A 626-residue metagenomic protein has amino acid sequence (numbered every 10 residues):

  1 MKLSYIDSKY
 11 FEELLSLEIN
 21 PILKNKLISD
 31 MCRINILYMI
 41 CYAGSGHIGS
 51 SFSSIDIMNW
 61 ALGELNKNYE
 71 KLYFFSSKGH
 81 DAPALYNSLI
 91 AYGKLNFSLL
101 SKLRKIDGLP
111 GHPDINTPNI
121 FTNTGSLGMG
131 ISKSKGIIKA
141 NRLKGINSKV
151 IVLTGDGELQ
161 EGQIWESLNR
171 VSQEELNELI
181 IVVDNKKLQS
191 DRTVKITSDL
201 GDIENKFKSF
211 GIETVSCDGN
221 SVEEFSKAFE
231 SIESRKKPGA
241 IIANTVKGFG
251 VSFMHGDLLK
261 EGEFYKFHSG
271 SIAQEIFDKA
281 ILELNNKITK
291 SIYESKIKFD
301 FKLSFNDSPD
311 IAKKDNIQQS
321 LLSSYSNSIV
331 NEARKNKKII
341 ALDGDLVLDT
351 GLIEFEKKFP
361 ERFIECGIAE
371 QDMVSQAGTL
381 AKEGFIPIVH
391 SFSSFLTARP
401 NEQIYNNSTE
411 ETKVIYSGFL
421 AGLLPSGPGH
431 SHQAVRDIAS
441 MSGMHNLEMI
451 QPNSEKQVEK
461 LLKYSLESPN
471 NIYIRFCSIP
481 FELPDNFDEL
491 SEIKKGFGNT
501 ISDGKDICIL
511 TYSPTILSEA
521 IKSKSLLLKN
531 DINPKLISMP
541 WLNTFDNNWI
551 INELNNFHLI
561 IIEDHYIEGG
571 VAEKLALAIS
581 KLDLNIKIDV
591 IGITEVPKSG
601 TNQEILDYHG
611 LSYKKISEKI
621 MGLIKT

Functional and structural regions predicted by a protein language model:
D7, M39, S51-Q173, K494: Cofactor-binding active-site loop characterized by glycine-rich and histidine/acidic residues
S29-S45, D184-K186: N-terminal capping segment at the start of a domain
A43-L62, L321-R334: Active-site pocket-lining segments that scaffold enzyme catalytic pockets across diverse folds
S50, S76, V152, S216-D218 (+9 more regions): General beta-strand structural signal in soluble alpha/beta enzymes
N96, K105-I120, G128-M129, K133 (+7 more regions): Thiamine diphosphate
D114-E178, V347-L420, V435, N548: Thiamine diphosphate
G145-I146, K195-A228, E410, V414 (+2 more regions): Conserved thiamine diphosphate
S295-P387, S394: Non-catalytic terminal/interface segments that mediate subunit docking, oligomerization, and allosteric communication
